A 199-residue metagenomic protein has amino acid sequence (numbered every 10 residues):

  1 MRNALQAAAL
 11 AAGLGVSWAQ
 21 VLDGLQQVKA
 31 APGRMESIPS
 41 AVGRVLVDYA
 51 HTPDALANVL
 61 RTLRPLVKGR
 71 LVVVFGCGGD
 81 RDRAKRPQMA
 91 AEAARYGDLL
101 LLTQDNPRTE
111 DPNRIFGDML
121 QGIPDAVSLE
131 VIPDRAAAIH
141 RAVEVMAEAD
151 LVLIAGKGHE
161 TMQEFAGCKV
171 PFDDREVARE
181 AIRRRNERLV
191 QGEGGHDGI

Functional and structural regions predicted by a protein language model:
Q6-I199: ATP-dependent carboxylate-amine ligase
